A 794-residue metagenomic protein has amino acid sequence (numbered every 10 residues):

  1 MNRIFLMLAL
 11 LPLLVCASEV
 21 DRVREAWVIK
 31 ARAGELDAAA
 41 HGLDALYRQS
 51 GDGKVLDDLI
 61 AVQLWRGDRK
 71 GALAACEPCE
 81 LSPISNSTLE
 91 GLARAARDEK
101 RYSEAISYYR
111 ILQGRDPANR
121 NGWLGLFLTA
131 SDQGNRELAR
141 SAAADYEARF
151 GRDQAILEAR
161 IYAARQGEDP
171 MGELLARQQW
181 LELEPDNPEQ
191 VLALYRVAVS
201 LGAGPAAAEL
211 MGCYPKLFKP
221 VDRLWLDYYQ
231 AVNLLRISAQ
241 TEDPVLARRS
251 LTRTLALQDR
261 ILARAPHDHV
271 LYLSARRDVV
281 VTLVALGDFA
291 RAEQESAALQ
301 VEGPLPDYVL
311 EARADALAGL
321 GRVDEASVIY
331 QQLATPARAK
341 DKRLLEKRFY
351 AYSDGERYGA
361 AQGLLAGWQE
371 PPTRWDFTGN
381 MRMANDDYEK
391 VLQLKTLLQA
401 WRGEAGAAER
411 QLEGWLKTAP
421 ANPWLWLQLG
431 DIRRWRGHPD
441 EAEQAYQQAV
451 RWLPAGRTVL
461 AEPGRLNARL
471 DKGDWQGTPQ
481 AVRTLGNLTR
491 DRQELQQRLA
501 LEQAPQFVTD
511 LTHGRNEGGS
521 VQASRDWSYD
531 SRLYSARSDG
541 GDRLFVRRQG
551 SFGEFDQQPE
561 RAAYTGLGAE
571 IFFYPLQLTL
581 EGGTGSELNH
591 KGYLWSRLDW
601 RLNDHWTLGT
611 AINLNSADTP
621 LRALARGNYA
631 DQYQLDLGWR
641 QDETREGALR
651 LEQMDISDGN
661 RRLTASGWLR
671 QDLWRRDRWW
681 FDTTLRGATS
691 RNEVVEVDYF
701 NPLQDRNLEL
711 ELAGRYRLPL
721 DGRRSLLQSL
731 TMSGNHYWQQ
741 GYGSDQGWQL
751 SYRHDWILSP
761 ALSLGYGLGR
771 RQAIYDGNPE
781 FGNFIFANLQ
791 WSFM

Functional and structural regions predicted by a protein language model:
N2-L8: Sec-dependent signal peptide recognition, specifically the positively charged N-region followed immediately by
L10-A17: Hydrophobic h-region of N-terminal signal peptides that target proteins for export in Gram-negative bacteria
E19-V20, A26, G34, L43 (+8 more regions): Gram-negative and organellar
E99-R101: GHKL/Bergerat-fold ATPase module in large chromosome/replication-associated machines
E104: Acidic/charged, solvent-exposed loop-and-adjacent secondary-structure segments enriched in E/D, K/R, S/T, and G/P
